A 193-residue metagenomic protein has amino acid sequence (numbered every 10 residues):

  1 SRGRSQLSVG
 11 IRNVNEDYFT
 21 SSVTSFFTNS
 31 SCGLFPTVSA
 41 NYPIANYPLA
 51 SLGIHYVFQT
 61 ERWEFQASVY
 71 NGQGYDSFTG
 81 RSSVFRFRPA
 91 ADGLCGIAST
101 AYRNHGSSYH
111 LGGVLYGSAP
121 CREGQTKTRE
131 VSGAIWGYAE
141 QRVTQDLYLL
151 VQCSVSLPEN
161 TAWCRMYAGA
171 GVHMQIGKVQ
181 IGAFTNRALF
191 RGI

Functional and structural regions predicted by a protein language model:
S1, G53-H55, I97-S99, W136 (+1 more regions): Membrane-embedded beta-strand positions in outer-membrane beta-barrel channels/transporters
R2, F58-R62, N104-G106, I176: A generic beta-sheet turn/junction motif
R2-Q6, Q180-A183: Short intrinsically disordered, low-complexity coil segments enriched in acidic
R4-T60, E64-C95: Surface-exposed coil loops of outer-membrane beta-barrel proteins
F35-I44, S99-R103, G177-G182: Short, surface-exposed, charge-dense and proline/glycine-enriched linear segments
S68, Y102-G192: Detector for outer-membrane/organellar transmembrane beta-barrel domains, recognizing the amphipathic beta-strand
D92-A101, G133: A Trp-anchored, charged/polar loop motif used as the substrate-binding/catalytic surface of acyl/ester-handling
